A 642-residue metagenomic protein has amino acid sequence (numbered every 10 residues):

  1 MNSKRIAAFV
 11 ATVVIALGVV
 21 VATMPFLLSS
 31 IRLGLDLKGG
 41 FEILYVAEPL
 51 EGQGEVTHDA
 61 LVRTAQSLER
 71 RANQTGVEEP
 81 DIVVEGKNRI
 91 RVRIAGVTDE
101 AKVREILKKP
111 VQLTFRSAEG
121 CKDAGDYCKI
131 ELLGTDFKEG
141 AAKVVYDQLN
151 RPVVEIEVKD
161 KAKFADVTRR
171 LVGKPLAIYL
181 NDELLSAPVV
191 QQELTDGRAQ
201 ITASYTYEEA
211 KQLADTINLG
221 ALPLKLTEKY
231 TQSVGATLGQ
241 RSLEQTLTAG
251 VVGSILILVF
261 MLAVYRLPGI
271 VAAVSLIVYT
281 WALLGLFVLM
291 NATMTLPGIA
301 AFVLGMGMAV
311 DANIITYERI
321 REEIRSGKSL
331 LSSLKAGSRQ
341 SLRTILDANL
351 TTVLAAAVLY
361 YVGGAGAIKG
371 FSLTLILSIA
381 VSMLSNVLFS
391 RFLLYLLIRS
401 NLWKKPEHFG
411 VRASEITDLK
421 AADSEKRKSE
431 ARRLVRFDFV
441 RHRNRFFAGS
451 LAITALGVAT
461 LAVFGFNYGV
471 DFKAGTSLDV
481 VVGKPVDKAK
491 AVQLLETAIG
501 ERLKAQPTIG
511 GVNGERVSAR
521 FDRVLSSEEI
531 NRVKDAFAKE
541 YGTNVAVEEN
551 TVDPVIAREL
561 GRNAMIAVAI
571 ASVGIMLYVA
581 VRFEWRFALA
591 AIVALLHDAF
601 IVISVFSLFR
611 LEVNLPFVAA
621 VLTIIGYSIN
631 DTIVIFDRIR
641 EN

Functional and structural regions predicted by a protein language model:
M1-N642: A structural signal for conserved, well-ordered secondary-structure elements that form binding/interaction cores
